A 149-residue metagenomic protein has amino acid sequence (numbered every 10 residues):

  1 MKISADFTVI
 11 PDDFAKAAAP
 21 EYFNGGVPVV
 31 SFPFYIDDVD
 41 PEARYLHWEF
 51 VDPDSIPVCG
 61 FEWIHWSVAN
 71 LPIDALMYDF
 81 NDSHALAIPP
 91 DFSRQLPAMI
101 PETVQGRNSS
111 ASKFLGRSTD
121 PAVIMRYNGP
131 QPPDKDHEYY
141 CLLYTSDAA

Functional and structural regions predicted by a protein language model:
M1-S146: N-terminus-centered regions that define maturation/targeting leaders and the start of the first functional domain
